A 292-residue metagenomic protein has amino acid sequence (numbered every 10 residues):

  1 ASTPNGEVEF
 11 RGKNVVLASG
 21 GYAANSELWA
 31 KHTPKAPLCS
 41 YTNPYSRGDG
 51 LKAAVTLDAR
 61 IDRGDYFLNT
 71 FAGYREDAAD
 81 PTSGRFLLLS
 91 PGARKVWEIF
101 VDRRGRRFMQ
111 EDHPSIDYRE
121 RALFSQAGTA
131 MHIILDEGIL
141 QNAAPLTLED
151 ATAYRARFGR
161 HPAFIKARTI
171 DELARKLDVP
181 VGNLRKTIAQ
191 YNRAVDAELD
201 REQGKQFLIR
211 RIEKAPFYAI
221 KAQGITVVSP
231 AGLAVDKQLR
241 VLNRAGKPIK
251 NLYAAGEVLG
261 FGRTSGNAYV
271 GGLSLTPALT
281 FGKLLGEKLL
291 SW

Functional and structural regions predicted by a protein language model:
G6, F10-A78, L275, L284: Glycine-rich loop(s) and the adjacent beta-strand/alpha-helix scaffold that form part
A23-L28, A143-A144, F261-T264: Short acidic/His/Gly/Ser-rich catalytic and metal-binding motifs that mark active-site loops of diverse hydrolases
T42-N43, L87-G92, L123, A222-I225 (+1 more regions): Short Gly/Pro-enriched turn/cap motifs at secondary-structure boundaries
G50-R60, L177-P180, R185-I188, P277-W292: Internal hydrophobic alpha-helix adjacent to the cofactor/substrate pocket in enzyme cavities
L51-V55, A59-V179: An anion/pyrophosphate-binding glycine-rich loop and adjacent beta-alpha core in soluble alpha-beta enzymes
T70-Y74, I116-R119, I225-P230, V258-L275: Glycine-rich phosphate/pyrophosphate-binding beta-alpha loops
N183-G266: A glycine-rich dinucleotide-binding beta-alpha-beta segment and adjacent secondary-structure elements that constitute
